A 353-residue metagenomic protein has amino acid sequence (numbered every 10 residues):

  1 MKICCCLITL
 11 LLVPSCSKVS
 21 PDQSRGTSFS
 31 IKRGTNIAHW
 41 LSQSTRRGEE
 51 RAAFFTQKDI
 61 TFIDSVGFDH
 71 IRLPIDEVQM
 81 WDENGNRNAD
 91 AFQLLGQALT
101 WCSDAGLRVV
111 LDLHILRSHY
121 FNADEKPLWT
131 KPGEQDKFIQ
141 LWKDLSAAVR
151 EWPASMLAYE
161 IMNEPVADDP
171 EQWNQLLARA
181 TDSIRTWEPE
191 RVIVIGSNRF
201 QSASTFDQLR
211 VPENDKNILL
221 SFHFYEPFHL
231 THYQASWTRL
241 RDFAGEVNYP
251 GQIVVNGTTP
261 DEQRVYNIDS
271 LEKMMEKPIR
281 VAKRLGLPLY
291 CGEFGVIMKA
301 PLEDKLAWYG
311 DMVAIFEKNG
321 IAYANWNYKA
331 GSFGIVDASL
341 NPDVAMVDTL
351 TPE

Functional and structural regions predicted by a protein language model:
M1-L7: Sec-dependent signal peptide recognition, specifically the positively charged N-region followed immediately by
P14-S15: C-terminal motif of bacterial Sec signal peptides marking the signal peptidase cleavage site
R25-V192, S197-D207, N217, S332 (+1 more regions): Active-site mouth of glycoside hydrolases
V109-L111, L289, Y323: Hydrophobic beta-strand scaffold residues
P132-V265, E272-I297, K318-I321: Active-site region of glycoside hydrolase catalytic domains
A300-E353: Aromatic-rich peripheral "rim/lid" segments of glycoside hydrolase catalytic domains that contact and position glycan
